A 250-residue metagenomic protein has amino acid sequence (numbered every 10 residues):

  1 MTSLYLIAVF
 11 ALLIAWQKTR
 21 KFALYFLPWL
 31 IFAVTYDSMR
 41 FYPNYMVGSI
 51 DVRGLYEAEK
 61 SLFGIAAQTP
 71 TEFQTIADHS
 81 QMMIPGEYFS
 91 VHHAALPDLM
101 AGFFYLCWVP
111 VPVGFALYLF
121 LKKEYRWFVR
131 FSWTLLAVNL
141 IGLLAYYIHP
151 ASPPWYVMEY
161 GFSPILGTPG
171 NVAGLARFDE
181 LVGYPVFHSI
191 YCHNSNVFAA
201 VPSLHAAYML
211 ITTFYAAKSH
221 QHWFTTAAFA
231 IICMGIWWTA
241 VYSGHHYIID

Functional and structural regions predicted by a protein language model:
M1-S3, T19-P112: N-terminal transmembrane-helix/juxtamembrane module of multi-pass inner/ER membrane proteins
T2-A8, F103-A116, S203-T212: Hydrophobic alpha-helical transmembrane segments
F26, V113-H149, P154-I165: Interfacial segments of alpha-helical transmembrane regions
F32-S38, N139-Y146, I231-Y242: Aromatic-anchored segments of alpha-helical transmembrane domains
M39, V109, F131, P150 (+2 more regions): Divalent metal-coordination and catalytic microenvironments
G114-L121, A206-T226: Membrane-interfacial alpha-helical segments at the cytosolic side of multi-pass membrane proteins
Y147-S219: Membrane-interfacial catalytic/cofactor-binding modules of polytopic membrane enzymes
P153-M158, A200, G235-I249: Interfacial helix-loop-helix junctions of multi-pass membrane proteins
